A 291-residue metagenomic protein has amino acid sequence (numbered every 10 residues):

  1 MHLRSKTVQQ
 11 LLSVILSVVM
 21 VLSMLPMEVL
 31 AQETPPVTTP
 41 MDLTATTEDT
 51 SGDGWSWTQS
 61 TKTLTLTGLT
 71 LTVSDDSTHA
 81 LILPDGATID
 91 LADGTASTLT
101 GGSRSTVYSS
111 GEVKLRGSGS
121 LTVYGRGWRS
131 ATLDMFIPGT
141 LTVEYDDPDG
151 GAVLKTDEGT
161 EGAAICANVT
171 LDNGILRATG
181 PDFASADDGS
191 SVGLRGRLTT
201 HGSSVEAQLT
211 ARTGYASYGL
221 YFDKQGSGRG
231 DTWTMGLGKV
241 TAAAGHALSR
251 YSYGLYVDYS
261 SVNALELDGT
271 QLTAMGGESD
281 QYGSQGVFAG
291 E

Functional and structural regions predicted by a protein language model:
M1-V8: N-terminal secretory signal peptides that target proteins for export/translocation
S5, L16, Q32-P35: In a subset of proteins, long, contiguous C-terminal domains/tails are tracked
V8-V19: Sec-dependent N-terminal signal peptides
V21-L30: C-terminal segment of classical bacterial N-terminal signal peptides
Q32-E291: A composition-driven surface/loop motif
